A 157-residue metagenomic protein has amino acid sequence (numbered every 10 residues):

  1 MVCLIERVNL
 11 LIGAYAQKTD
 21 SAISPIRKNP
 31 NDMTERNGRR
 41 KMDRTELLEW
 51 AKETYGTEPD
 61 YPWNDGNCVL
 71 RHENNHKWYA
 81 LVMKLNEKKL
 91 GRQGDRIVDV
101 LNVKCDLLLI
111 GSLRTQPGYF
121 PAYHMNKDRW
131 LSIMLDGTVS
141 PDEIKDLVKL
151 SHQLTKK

Functional and structural regions predicted by a protein language model:
E6, Q17-K18, R27-K28: Charged/polar low-complexity intrinsically disordered segments
L10, A22-P25: Compositionally biased regions
L11-Q17: Compositionally biased low-complexity segments enriched in histidine and/or tyrosine
K28-K157: Charge-dense, helix-prone N-terminal extensions
